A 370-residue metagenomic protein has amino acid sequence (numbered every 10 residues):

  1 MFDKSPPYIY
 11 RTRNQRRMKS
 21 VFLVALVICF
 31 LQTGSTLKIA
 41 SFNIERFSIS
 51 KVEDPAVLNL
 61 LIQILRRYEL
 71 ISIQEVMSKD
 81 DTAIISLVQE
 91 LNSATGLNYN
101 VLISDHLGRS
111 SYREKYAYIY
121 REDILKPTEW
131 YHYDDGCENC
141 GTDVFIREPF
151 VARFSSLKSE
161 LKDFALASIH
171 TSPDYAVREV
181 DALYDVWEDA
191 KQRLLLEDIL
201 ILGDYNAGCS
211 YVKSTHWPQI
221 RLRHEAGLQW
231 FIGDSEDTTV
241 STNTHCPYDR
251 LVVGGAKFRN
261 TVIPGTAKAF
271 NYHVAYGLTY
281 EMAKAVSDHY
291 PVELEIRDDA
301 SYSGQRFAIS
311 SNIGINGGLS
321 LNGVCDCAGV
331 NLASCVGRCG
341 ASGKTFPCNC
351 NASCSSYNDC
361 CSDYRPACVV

Functional and structural regions predicted by a protein language model:
M1-D3, V369-V370: A positional/structural detector of protein chain ends, strongest at the extreme C-terminus and weakly at the extreme
F2-L319: Divalent cation-coordinating acidic motifs and surrounding scaffolds that mediate Ca2+/Mg2+/Mn2+/Zn2+-dependent binding
G323-V370: Secreted, short cysteine-rich peptides and small extracellular cysteine-rich domains stabilized by multiple disulfide
